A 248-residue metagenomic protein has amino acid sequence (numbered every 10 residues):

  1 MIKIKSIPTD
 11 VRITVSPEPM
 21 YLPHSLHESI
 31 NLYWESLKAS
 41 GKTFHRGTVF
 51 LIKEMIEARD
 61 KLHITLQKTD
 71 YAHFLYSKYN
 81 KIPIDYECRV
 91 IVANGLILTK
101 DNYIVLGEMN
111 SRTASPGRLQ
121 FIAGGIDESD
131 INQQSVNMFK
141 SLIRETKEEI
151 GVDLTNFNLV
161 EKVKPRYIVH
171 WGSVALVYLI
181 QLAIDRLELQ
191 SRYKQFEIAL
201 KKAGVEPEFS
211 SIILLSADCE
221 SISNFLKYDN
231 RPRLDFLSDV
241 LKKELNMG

Functional and structural regions predicted by a protein language model:
M1-F121, G125-R144, V152-G248: N-terminal leader/linker segments that precede catalytic domains of diphosphate-processing enzymes
E148: Active-site recognition of the HExxH zinc-binding catalytic motif
